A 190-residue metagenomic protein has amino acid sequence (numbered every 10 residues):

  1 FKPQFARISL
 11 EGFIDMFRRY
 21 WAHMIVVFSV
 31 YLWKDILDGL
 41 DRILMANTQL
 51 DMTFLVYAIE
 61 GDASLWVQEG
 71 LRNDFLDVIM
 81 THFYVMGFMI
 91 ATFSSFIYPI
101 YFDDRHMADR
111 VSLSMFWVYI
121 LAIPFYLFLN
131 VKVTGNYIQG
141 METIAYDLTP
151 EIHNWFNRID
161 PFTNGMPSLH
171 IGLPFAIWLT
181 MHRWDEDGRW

Functional and structural regions predicted by a protein language model:
F1, I25-V30, A91-S95, A176-L179: Hydrophobic cores of alpha-helical transmembrane segments in multi-pass inner/ER membrane proteins, independent
F1-R7: Transmembrane alpha-helices
S9, S29, S64, S94-S95 (+2 more regions): Generic serine detector
L10-F13, E69-N73, V85, Y98-P99 (+3 more regions): Short amphipathic alpha-helical segments, especially helix-boundary/capping motifs
L10-I90: N-terminal transmembrane-helix/juxtamembrane module of multi-pass inner/ER membrane proteins
G39-F54, Y101-G188: Membrane-interface loops
H82-P99, H170-A176: Hydrophobic alpha-helical transmembrane segments
